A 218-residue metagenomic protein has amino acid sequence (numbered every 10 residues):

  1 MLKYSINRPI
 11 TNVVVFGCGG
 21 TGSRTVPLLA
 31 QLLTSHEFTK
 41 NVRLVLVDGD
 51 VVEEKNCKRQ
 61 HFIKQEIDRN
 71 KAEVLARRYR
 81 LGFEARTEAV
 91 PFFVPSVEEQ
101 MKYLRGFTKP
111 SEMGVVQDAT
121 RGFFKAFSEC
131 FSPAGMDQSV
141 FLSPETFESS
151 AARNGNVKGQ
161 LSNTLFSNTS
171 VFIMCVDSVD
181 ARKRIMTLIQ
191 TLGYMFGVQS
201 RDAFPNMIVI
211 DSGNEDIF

Functional and structural regions predicted by a protein language model:
M1-F218: Adenine nucleotide-associated cytosolic modules
